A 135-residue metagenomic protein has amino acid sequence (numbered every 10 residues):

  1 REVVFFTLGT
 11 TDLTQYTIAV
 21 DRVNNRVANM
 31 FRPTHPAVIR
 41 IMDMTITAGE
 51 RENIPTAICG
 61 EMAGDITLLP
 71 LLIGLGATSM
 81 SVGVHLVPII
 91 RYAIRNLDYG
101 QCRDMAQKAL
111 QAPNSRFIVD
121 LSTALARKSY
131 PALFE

Functional and structural regions predicted by a protein language model:
R1-E135: Non-catalytic helical/linker scaffolds that mediate oligomerization, partner binding, and domain coupling around large
